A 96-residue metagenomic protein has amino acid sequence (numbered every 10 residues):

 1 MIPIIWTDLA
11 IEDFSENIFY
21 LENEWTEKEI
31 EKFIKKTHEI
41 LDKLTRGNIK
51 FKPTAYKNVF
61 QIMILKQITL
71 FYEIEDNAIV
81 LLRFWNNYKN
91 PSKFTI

Functional and structural regions predicted by a protein language model:
M1-N58: Basic, Lys/Arg-enriched alpha-helical interface segments
M63-L65: A short catalytic or substrate-binding loop motif that flags glycine-/basic-rich loops and adjacent residues that bind
I68-T69, E73-I96: Enriched for short, Lys/Arg-rich terminal
